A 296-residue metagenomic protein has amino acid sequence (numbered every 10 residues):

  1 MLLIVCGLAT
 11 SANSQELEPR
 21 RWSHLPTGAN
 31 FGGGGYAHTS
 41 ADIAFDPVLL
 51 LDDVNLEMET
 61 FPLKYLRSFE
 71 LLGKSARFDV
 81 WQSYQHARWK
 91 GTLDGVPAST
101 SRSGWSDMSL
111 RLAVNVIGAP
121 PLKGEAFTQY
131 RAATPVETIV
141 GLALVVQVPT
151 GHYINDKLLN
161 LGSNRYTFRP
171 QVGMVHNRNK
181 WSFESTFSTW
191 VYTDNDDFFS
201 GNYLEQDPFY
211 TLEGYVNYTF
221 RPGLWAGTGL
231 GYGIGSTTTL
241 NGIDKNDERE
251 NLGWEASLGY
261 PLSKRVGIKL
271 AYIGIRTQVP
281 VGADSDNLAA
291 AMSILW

Functional and structural regions predicted by a protein language model:
S11-G33, G118-V136: Outer-membrane beta-barrel biogenesis signature
L17, D197-W296: Outer membrane beta-barrel transmembrane domains
G28, N55-L63, S99-L110, T138 (+4 more regions): Residues that define the transmembrane beta-barrel architecture of outer-membrane proteins
N30, D42-I43, G73-A76, A119-L122 (+3 more regions): Repeated loop/turn-to-beta-strand initiation elements of outer-membrane beta-barrel proteins
G32-H38, F78-H86, V140-V148, S185-V191 (+5 more regions): Transmembrane beta-barrel strands of outer-membrane/channel proteins
G34-Y36, L63-R67, L110-V116, L144 (+4 more regions): Residues on the lipid-exposed face of transmembrane beta-strands in outer-membrane beta-barrel proteins
T39-T60, P97-A98, N155-G162: Surface-exposed strand-loop-strand hairpins of Gram-negative outer-membrane beta-barrel proteins
H86-E205: Outer-membrane pore/translocation modules
